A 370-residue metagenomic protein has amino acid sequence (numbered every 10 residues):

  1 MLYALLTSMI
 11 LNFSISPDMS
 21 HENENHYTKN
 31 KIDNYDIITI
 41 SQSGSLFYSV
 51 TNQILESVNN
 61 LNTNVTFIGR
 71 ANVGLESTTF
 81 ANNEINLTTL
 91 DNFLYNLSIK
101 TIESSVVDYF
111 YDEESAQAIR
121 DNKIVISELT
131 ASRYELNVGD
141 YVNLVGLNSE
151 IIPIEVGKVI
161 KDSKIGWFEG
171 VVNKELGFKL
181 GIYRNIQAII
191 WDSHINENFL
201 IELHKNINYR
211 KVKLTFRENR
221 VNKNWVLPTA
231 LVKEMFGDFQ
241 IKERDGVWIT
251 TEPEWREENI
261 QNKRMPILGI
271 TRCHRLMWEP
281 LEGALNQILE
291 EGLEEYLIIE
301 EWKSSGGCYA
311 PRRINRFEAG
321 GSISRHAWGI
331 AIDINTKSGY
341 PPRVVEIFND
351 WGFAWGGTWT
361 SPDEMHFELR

Functional and structural regions predicted by a protein language model:
M1-S16: Hydrophobic membrane-insertion alpha-helices, especially the h-region of bacterial N-terminal signal peptides
F13-N52: Membrane-interface junction motifs in transport/secretion proteins
K31-I32, Q117-A118, G181-I182, S322-W328: Extracellular/periplasmic catalytic domains that process cell-envelope and extracellular macromolecules
Y35, V50-T51, L55-S57, V73-R217: Basic-flanked hydrophobic alpha-helices used for secretion and membrane insertion
I37-G44, R120-D121, R264-R275, D333-G339: Second-shell loop/turn segments in exported
V232-E300: Active-site acidic/histidine clusters and adjacent loop/turn architecture that either coordinate catalytic ions
Q287-A327: Active-site-adjacent loop/helix surface patches within enzyme catalytic domains that shape the substrate-binding cleft
Y309, R316-R370: Catalytic cores and adjacent binding grooves of peptidoglycan-active enzymes
